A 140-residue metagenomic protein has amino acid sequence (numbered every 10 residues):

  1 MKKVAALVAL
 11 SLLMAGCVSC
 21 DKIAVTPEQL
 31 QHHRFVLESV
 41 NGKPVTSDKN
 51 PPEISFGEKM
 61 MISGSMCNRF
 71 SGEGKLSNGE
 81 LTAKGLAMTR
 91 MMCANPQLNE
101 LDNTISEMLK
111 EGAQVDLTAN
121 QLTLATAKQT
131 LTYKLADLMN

Functional and structural regions predicted by a protein language model:
M1-C17: Sec-dependent bacterial lipoprotein signal peptides
C17-N140: Lipid interaction determinants
